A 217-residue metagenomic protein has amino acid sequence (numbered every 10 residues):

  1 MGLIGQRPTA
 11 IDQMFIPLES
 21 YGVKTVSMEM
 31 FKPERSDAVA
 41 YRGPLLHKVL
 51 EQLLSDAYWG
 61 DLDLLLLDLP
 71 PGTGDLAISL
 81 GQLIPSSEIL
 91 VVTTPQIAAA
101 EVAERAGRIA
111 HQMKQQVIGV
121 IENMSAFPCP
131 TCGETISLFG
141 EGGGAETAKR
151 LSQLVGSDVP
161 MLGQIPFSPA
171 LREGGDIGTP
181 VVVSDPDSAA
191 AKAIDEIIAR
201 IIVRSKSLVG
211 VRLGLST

Functional and structural regions predicted by a protein language model:
M1-K32, H47: Phosphate-binding loop that captures ATP/GTP phosphates
F15, P160-P166: Beta-strand->loop->alpha-helix junctions that form or flank phosphate-binding loops in nucleotide-handling enzymes
V26, L69, Q82, E196: Glycine-rich phosphate-binding loops of nucleotide-dependent enzymes
M30-L80: Phosphate-binding/switch loop-helix module in NTP-utilizing enzymes
D63-L64, P70-P160, P169, E173: Conserved catalytic-core segment of NTP-binding enzymes
I177-A190: C-terminal boundary of histidine-terminating zinc-finger modules
D187-I202: Short, amphipathic alpha-helical "lid/cap" segments that border enzyme active or binding sites
I198-R212: Short, hydrophobic alpha-helical segments
